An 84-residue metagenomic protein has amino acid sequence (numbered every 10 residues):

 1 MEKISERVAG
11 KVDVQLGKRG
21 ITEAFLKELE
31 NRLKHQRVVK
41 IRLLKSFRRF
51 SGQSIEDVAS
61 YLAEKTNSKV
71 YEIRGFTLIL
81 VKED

Functional and structural regions predicted by a protein language model:
M1-D84: Positively charged, polar, low-complexity stretches
